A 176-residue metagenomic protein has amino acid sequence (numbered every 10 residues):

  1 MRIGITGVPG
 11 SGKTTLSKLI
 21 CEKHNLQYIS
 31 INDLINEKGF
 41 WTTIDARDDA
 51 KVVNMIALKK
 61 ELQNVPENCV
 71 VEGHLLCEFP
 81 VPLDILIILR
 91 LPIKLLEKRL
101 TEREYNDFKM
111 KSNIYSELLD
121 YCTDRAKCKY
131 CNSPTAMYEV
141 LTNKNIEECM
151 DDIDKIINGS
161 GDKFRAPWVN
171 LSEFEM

Functional and structural regions predicted by a protein language model:
M1-R2: Pre-Walker A (Motif I) flank of P-loop NTPase domains
I5: Hydrophobic anchor at the beta1->P-loop junction of P-loop NTPases
V8: P-loop (Walker A) phosphate-binding loop of NTP-binding proteins
S11: ATP-binding Walker
T14: Walker A/P-loop
Q27-F79, F164-W168, S172-E175: ATP-dependent small-molecule kinase phosphotransfer cores that center on conserved nucleotide phosphate-binding segments
T43, R90-E139, N158: A glycine- and Lys/Arg-enriched "phosphate-lid" helix/loop adjacent to the NTP-binding pocket of small-molecule kinases
K127-M176: NTP-dependent small-molecule kinase module
